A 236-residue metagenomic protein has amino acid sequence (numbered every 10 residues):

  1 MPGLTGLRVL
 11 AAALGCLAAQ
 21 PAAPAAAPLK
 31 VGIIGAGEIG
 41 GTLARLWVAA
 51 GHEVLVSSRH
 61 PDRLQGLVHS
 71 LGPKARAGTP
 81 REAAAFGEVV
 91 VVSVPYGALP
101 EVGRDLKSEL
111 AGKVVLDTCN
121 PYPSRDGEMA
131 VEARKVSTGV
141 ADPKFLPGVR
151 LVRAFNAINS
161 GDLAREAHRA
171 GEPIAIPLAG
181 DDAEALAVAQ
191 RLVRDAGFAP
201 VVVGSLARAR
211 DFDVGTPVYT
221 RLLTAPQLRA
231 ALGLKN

Functional and structural regions predicted by a protein language model:
R8-A19: Bacterial N-terminal signal peptides
Q20-G66: NAD(P)+-binding Rossmann beta1-loop-alpha1 motif at the extreme N-terminus of oxidoreductases
P28, F86, G112, G148-L151: A glycine-biased structural micro-motif
G72-D126: Rossmann-like NAD(P)-binding element
C119-H168: Rossmann-fold NAD(P)-binding glycine/threonine-rich loop
F145-L151, R169-A209, V214-V218, P226-N236: Internal alpha-helical scaffold of NAD(P)-dependent oxidoreductase catalytic cores
